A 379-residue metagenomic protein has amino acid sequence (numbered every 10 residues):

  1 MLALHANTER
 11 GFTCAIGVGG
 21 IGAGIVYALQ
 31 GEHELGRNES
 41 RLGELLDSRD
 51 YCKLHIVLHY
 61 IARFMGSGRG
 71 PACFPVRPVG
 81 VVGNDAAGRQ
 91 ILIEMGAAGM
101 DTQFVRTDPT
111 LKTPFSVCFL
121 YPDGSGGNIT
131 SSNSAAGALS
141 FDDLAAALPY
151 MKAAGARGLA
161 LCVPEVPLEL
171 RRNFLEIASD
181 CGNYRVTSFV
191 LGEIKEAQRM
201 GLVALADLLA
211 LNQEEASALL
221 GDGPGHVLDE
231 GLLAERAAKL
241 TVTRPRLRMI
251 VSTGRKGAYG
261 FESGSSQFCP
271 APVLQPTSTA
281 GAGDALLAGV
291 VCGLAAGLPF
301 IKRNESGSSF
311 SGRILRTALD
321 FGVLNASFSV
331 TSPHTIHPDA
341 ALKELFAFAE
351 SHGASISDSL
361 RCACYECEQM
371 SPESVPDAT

Functional and structural regions predicted by a protein language model:
M1-G19, I194-E196, D222-T379: Conserved phosphate-binding/catalytic region of the ribokinase-like
M1-V81, A86-I93, A97, Q275-P276 (+1 more regions): Glycine-rich phosphate/adenosyl-contacting loop at the front of the ribokinase-like
C14, S116, Y184-V186, L208 (+1 more regions): Proline-centered loop/turn at the N-terminus of a beta-strand
V18-G20, G80-N84, T107, L120-P122 (+2 more regions): Cofactor-binding loop segments of dinucleotide-utilizing enzymes, especially the Rossmann-like FAD- and NAD(P)+-binding
V26, I129, A218-L220, S329 (+1 more regions): Residues that scaffold the ATP/ADP-binding catalytic core of kinase and kinase-like folds
V79-N84, T102-T113, V190, I250-T253: Beta-strand->loop->alpha-helix junctions that form or flank phosphate-binding loops in nucleotide-handling enzymes
Q103-P109, S116-L159, P164: Conserved phosphate-binding/catalytic loop of the ribokinase/pfkB sugar-kinase fold
A156-L232, K256-G257: Conserved beta-alpha-beta core of the PfkB/ribokinase-like small-molecule kinase fold
